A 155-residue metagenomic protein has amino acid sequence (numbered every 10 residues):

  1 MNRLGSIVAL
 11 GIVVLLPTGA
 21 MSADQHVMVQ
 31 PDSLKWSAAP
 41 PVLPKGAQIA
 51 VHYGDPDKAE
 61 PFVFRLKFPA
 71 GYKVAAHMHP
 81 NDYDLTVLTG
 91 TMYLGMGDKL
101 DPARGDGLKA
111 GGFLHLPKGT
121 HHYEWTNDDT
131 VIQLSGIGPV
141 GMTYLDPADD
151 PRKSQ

Functional and structural regions predicted by a protein language model:
M1-V8: Bacterial N-terminal signal peptides that target proteins for export
P17-G19: N-terminal signal peptide c-region/cleavage motif recognized by signal peptidases
M21-F62, P147-Q155: A short, N-terminal "cap"/entry segment at the start of jelly-roll beta-barrel domains of the cupin/DSBH fold
V27-V29, A103-R104, Y123-Q155: Double-stranded beta-helix
I49-H52, V63-Y72, A76: N-terminal post-signal-peptidase region of extra-cytosolic proteins
D57, P69, M92, D98-G119: Short acidic-glycine-tyrosine-enriched beta hairpin
P69-Y72, M78-K99: Glycine- and acidic-residue-biased ligand/ion/polar-headgroup-sensing regions
V74-A76, L94-G95, L116, H121-N127: Short beta-strand His + acidic residue motifs that chelate non-heme Fe in jelly-roll/DSBH and cupin folds
